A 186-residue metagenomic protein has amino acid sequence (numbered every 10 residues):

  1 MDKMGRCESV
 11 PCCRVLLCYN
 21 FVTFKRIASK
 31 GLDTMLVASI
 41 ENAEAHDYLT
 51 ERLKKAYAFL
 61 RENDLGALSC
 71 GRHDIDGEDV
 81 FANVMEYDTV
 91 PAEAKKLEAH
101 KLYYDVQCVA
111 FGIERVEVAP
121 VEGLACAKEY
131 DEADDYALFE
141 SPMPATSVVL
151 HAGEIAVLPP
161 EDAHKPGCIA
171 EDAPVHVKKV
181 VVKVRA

Functional and structural regions predicted by a protein language model:
M1-M4: Methionine residue identity
C12-T34: Short, Lys/Arg-enriched N-terminal segments with co-localized hydrophobic residues within the first ~10-30 amino acids
S29-V84, K96-A99: A short, N-terminal "cap"/entry segment at the start of jelly-roll beta-barrel domains of the cupin/DSBH fold
N83-H100, I113-L124: Conserved short histidine dyad/triad with adjacent acidic residue
L102-Y104, C108-V116, G123, E132-Y136: Glycine- and acidic-residue-biased ligand/ion/polar-headgroup-sensing regions
V106, I155-V157, P174-A186: A short hydrophobic beta-strand segment most commonly corresponding to one strand of the jelly-roll/cupin
K128-M143: Non-DNA-binding regulatory cores of transcription-related proteins, predominantly C-terminal effector-binding
L150-C168: Conserved metal-binding segment of the jelly-roll/cupin
